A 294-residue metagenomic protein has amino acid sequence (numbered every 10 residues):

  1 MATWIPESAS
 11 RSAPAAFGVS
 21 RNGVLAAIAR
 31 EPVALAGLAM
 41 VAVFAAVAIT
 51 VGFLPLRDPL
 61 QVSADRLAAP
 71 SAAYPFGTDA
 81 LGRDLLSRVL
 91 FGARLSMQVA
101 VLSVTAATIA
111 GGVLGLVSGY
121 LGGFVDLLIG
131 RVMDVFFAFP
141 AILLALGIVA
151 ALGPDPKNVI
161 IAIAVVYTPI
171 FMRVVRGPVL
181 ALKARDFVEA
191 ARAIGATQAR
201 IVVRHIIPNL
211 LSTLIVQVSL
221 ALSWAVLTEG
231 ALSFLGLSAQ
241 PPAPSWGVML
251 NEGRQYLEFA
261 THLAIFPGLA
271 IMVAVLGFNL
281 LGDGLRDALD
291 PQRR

Functional and structural regions predicted by a protein language model:
M1-G112, L116-V117, G123-F124, I142 (+4 more regions): Gly/Trp-centered helix-boundary motif
T50-L54, V117-L121, G147, A151-L152 (+2 more regions): Helix-loop junctions at the membrane-solvent interface of multi-pass transporters, primarily the C-terminal
P75, D79, L85, I109 (+3 more regions): Generic hydrophobic transmembrane alpha-helix motif, especially the helices
R94-A110, F139, A145, L180 (+3 more regions): Transmembrane alpha-helices
L95-V99, L114, D126-G130, K157-I161 (+5 more regions): Short alpha-helical transmembrane interface motifs in multi-pass membrane proteins
I148-A151, I163, P178-V179, T228-A270 (+1 more regions): Glycine-rich helix-loop "coupling/hinge" segments at transmembrane-helix boundaries in multipass transporters
